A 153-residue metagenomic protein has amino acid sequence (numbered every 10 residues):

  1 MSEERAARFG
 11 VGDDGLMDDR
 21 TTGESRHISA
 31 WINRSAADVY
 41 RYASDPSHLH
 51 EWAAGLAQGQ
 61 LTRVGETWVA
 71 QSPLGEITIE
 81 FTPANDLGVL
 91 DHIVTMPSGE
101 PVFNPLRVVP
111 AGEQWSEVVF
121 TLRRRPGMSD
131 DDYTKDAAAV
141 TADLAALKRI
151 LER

Functional and structural regions predicted by a protein language model:
S2-E3, E66-W68, G112: Generic signature of intrinsically disordered, low-complexity, basic-rich segments and short cationic peptides
S2-T62: Hydrophobic ligand-binding cavity/cleft-lining segments
H27, G65, K135: Conserved short-loop catalytic and cofactor-binding motifs
W31, H48-F103, E117, R153: Glycine-rich portal/gate segments that line the openings of hydrophobic small-molecule binding cavities
R34, S44, E76, A139-A142: Generic recognition of short, well-ordered alpha-helical interface segments
V94-R153: Beta-strand/loop substructures that line and gate deep hydrophobic ligand-binding cavities in soluble
